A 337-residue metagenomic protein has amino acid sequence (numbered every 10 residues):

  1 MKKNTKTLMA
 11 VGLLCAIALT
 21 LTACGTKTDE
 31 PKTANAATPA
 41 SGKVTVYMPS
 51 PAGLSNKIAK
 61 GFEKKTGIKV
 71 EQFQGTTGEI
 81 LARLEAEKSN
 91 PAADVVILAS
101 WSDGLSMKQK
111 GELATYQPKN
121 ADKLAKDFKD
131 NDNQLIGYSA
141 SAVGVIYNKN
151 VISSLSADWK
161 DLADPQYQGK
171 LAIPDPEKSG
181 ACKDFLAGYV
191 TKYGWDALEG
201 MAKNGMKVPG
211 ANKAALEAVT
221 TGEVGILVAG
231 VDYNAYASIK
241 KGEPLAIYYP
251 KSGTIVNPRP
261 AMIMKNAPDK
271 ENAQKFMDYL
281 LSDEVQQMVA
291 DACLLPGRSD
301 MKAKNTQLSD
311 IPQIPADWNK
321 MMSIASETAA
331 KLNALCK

Functional and structural regions predicted by a protein language model:
T20-A23: C-terminal motif of bacterial Sec signal peptides marking the signal peptidase cleavage site
G25-K27: Bacterial signal peptide processing site
T45-V70: Short, polar/charged alpha-helical segment
M48-N56, G75-G78, P91-V224: Extracytoplasmic ligand-binding site segments that recognize negatively charged/polar headgroups
S102-S106, G225-P244: A ligand-binding cleft/hinge motif common to bilobed small-molecule-binding domains
S141, G200-A202, V208-P209, G242-A267: Periplasmic-binding protein-like
G144-V151, A187, N257-D269, L280 (+1 more regions): A bilobed periplasmic-binding-protein/Venus flytrap-type ligand-binding module shared by bacterial periplasmic
M264-A316: Mature extracytoplasmic/periplasmic domains
